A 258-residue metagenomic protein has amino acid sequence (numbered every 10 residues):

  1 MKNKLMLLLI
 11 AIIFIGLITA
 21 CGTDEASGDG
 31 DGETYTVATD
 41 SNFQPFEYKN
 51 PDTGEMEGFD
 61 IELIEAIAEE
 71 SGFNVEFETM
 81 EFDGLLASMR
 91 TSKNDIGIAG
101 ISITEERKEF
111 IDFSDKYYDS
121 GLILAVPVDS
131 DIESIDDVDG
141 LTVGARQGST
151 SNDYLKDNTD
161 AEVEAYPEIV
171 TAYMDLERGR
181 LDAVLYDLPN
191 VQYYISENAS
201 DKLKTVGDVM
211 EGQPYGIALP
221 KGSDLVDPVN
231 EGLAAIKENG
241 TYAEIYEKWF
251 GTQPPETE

Functional and structural regions predicted by a protein language model:
G16-A20: C-terminal motif of bacterial Sec signal peptides marking the signal peptidase cleavage site
G22, I61-E70, Q147-S149, G216-Q253: Extended ligand-binding regions for polar small-molecule ligands
D29-G100, N239: Extracytoplasmic small-molecule ligand-binding "clamshell" domains of the periplasmic binding protein/Venus flytrap
T36-T39, E57, I135-G148: Short loop->beta-strand "edge-of-pocket" segments that line small-molecule binding or catalytic clefts across diverse
S41, D119-V126, L188, Q192-A234 (+1 more regions): Periplasmic-binding protein-like
I61, F77-M89, S130, Q147-T150 (+2 more regions): Short helix-initiation/N-cap motifs at beta->coil->alpha
I61, N74-D137, K202, V209: Acidic, polar ligand-binding/catalytic clefts
I101-E109, Y154-D157, E177, D182-G212: A ligand-binding cleft/hinge motif common to bilobed small-molecule-binding domains
